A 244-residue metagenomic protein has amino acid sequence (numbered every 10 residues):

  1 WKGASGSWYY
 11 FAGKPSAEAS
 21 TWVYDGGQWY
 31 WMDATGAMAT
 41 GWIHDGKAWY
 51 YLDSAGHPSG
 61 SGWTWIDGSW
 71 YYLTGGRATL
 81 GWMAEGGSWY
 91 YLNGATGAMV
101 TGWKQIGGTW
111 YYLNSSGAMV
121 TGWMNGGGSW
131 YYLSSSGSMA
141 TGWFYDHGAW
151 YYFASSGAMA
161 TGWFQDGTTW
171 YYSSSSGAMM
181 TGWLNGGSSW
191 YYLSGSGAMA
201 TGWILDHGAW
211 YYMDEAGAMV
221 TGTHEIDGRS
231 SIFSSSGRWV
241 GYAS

Functional and structural regions predicted by a protein language model:
W1-S244: Extracellular adhesion/carbohydrate-binding repeat motifs centered on closely spaced tryptophans
